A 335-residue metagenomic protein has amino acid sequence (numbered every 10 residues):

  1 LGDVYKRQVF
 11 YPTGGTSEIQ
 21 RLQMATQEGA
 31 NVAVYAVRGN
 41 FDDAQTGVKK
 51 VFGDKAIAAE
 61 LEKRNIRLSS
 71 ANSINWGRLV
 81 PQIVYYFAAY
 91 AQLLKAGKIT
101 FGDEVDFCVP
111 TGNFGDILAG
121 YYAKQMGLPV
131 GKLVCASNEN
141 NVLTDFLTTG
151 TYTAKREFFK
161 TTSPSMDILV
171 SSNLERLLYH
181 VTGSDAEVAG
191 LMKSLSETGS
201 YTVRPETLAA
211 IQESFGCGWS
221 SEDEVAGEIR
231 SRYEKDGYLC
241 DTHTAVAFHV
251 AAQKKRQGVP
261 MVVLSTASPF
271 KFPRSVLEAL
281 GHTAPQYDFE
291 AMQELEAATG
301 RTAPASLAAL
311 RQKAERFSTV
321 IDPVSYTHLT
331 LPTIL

Functional and structural regions predicted by a protein language model:
L1-Q8, T327-T333: Conserved small/polar residues in nucleotide/adenosyl-binding loops
V4, A36-D43, A71-Q82, T162-L169 (+3 more regions): Catalytic cores of large soluble enzymes that bind and process phosphate-bearing ligands
K6-K49, K98-F101, D106-L195, L264-L280: Glycine-rich phosphate/pyrophosphate-binding loop at beta-loop-alpha junctions
R38-Q45, W76-V84, F114, D167-S171 (+5 more regions): Electropositive phosphate-/nucleotide-binding environments in soluble metabolic enzymes
K49-I57: P-loop NTPase Walker
D54, E62-A96, D103-E104, H180-G258: Active-site-adjacent helical/loop segments in soluble small-molecule enzymes
G131, N138, H249-R311: Catalytic phosphate/nucleotide-handling subdomain of diverse soluble enzymes
Y201-V203, E228, Y287-L329, L335: Non-catalytic terminal extensions of PLP-dependent enzymes
